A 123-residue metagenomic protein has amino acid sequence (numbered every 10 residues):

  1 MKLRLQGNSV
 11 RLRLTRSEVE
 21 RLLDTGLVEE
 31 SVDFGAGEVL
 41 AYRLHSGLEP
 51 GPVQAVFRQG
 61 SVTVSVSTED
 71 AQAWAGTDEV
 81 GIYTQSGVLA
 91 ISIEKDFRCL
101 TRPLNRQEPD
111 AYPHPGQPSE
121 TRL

Functional and structural regions predicted by a protein language model:
M1-R4, S9, R13-L123: Compositionally biased, non-globular sequence tracts
